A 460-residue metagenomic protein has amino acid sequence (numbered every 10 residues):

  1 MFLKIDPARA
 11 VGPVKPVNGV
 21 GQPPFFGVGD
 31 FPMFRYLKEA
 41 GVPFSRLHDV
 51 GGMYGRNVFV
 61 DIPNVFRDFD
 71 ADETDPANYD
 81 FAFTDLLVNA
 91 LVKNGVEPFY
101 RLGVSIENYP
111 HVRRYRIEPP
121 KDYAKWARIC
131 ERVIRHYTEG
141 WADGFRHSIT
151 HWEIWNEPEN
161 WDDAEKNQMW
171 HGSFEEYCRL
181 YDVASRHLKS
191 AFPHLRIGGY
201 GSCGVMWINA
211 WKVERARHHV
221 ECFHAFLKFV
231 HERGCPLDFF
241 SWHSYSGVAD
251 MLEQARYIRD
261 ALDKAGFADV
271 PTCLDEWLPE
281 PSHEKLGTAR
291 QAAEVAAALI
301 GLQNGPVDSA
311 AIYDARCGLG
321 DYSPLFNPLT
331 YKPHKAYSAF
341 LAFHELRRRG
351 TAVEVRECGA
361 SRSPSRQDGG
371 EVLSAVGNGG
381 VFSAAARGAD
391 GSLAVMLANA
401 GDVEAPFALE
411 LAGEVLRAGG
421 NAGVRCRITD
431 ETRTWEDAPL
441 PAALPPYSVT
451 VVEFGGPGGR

Functional and structural regions predicted by a protein language model:
M1-V42: Mature N-terminal, pre-catalytic/accessory segment of carbohydrate-active enzymes
V20, L91, V133, W152 (+7 more regions): Conserved, mostly hydrophobic/aromatic
F25-L37, R217-H231, R290-L299: Short, acidic/polar
A40-L237, S241-D250: Substrate-binding cleft and catalytic face of glycoside hydrolase catalytic domains, especially the flexible beta-alpha
C235-K285, D308: Glycoside hydrolase catalytic-domain groove-lining segments
E276-V381: Aromatic/acidic polysaccharide-binding cleft in carbohydrate-active enzymes
G370-V415, Y447: Carbohydrate-binding surface patches
W435-R460: C-terminal beta-strand-rich structural cap/linker in extracellular carbohydrate-active enzymes
